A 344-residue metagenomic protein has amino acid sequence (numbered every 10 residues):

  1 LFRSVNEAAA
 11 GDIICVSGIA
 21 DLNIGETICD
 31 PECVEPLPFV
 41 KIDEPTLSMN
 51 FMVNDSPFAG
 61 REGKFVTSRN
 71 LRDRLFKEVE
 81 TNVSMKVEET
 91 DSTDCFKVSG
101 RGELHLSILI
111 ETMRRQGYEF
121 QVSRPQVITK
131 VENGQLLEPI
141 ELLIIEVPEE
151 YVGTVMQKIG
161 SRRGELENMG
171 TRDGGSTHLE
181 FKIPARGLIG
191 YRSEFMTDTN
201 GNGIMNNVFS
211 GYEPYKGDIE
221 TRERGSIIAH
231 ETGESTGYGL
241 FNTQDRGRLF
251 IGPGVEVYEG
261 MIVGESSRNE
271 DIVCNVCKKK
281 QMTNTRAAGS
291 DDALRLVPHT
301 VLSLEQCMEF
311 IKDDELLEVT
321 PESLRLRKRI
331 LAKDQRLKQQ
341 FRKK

Functional and structural regions predicted by a protein language model:
F2-K344: Accessory interaction regions appended to the cores of large information-processing enzymes
